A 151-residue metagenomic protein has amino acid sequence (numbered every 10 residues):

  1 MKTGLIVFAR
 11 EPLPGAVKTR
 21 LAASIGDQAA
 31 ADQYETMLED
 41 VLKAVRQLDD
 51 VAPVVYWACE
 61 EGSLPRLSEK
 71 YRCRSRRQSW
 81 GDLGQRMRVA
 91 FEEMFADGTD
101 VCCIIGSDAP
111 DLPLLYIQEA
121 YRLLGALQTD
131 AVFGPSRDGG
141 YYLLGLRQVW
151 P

Functional and structural regions predicted by a protein language model:
M1-L21: N-terminal nucleotide-binding beta1-loop-alpha1 segment
L13-T19, S63-R66, Y141-L143: Short acidic/His/Gly/Ser-rich catalytic and metal-binding motifs that mark active-site loops of diverse hydrolases
D32-V51: A short, N-terminal amphipathic alpha-helix
D50, T99-D100, Q128-T129: Short, high-confidence coil segments that cap the C-terminus of an alpha-helix and link into the following beta-strand
D50-C59: Short beta-strand/loop segment that forms part of the nucleotide-sugar
S68-V101: Short phosphate-binding loop-to-helix
C103-I105: Short aromatic-hydrophobic micro-motifs that form the base-stacking/packing surface for donor nucleotide recognition
P110-G140: Conserved donor-nucleotide/metal-binding helix-loop-beta segment in metal-dependent transferases, i.e., the alpha-helix
